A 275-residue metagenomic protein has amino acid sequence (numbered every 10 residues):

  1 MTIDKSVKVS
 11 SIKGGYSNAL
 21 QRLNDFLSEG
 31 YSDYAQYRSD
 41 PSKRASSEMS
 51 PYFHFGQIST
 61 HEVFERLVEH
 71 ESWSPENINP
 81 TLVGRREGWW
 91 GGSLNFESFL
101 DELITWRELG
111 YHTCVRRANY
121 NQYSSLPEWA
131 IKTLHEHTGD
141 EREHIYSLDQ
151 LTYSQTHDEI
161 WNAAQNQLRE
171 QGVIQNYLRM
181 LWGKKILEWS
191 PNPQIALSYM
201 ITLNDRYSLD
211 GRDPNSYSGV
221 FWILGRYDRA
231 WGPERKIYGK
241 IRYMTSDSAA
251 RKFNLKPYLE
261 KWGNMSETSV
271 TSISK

Functional and structural regions predicted by a protein language model:
M1-D4, G14, D25-E29, Q155 (+3 more regions): Domain-scale activation on soluble regions of proteins
M1-V115, N119-S124, F253, P257-S274: Glycine/tryptophan-enriched, flexible segments
D33-Y37, A45-E48, G84-W89, A130 (+2 more regions): Active-site-adjacent structural elements in folded domains
L94-Y111, R169-S218: Structured ligand/cofactor/substrate-binding pocket environments in proteins
D101-E102, W106-A164: Aromatic-anchored, charged helix-turn/loop surface patch used as a conserved interaction hotspot
S125-D140, L151, A196-M265: C-terminal, helix-dominated tail/subdomain
A164-Q165, W182-K185, P191, L224 (+1 more regions): Active-site proximal loops enriched in glycine and acidic residues that flank catalytic Cys/His/Asp and coordinate
